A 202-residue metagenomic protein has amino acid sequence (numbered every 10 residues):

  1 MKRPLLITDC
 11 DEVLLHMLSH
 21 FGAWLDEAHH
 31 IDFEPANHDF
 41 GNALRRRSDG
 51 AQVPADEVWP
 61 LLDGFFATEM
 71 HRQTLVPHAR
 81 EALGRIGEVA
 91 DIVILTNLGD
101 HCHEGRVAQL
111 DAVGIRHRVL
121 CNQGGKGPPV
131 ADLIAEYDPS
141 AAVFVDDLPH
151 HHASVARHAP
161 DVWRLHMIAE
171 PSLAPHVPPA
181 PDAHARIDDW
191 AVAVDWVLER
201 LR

Functional and structural regions predicted by a protein language model:
M1-V58: Active-site neighborhood of HAD-like aspartate-dependent phosphohydrolases
G50-F66, R106-G114: Short, basic/glycine-rich phosphate-binding loops at helix/coil junctions that contact nucleotide phosphates
G64-I94, D100-V107: Short, acidic loop-to-helix structural element flanking the phosphoryl-transfer center in phosphate-processing enzymes
G99-V143, H151-R157: Substrate-recognition "cap/lid" segment bordering the active-site pocket of phosphatases
R118-G124, H184-V192: Short acidic-hydrophobic, aromatic-tinged amphipathic segments that line or gate anion-handling sites
P128-A131, L173-D182, W196-L198: Short, charged, surface-exposed secondary-structure boundary motifs
V130-Y137, V192-R202: Short amphipathic alpha-helix with an adjacent loop that forms part of the alpha/beta core around
F144-D188: Acidic, Mg2+-coordinating phosphoryl-transfer loop and its flanking beta/alpha structural elements, shared across
